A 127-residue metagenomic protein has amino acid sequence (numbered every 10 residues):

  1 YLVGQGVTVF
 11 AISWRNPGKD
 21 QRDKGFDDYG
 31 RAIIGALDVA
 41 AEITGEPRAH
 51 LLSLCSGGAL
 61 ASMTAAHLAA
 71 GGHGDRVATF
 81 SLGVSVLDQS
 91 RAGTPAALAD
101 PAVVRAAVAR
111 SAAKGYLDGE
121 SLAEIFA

Functional and structural regions predicted by a protein language model:
Y1, G6-F10, P47-L51, R76-F80: Beta-sheet entry/capping signal
Y1-I43, T94: Cap/lid segment of the alpha/beta-hydrolase catalytic domain
S13-N16, I33, S53-S56, L60-T64 (+1 more regions): Active-site proximal loops enriched in glycine and acidic residues that flank catalytic Cys/His/Asp and coordinate
A40-S56: Alpha/beta-hydrolase fold nucleophile elbow
E42, E46, L60, T64-A127: Alpha/beta-hydrolase-fold enzymes
